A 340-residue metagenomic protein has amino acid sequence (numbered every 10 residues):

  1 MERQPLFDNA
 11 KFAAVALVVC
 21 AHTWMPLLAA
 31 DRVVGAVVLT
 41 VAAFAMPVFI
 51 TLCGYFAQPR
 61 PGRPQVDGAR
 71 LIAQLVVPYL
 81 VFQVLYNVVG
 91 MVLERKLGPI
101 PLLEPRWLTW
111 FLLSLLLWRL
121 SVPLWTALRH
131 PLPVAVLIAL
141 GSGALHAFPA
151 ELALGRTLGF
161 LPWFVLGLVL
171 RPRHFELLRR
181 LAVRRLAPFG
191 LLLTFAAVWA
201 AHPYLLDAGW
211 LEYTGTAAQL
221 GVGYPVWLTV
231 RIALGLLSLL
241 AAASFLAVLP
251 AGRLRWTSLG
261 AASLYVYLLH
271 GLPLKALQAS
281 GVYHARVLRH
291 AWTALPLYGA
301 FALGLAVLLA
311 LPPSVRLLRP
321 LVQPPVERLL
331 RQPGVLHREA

Functional and structural regions predicted by a protein language model:
M1-A340: Alpha-helical transmembrane segments and their immediate juxtamembrane cytosolic regions
